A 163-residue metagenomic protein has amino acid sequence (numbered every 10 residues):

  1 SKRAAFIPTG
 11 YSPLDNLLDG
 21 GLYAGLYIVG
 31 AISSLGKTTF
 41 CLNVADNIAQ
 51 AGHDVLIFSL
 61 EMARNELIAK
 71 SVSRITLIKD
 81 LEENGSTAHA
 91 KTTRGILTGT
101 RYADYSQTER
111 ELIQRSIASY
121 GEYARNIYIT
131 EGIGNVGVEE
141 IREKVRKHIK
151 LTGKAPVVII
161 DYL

Functional and structural regions predicted by a protein language model:
S1-A24, S119-I127: Core recognition of P-loop NTPase motor domains used across DNA-transaction enzymes
N16, Q50-G153: Cytosolic-facing regulatory segments adjacent to core modules
L22-Y27, H53: Pre-Walker A (Motif I) flank of P-loop NTPase domains
G30: Residues at the beta-strand->loop junction immediately N-terminal to the Walker
S33: The conserved Walker
G36: Conserved glycine(s) of the Walker
F40, V44, L67: Hydrophobic positions on the alpha1 helix immediately C-terminal to the Walker A/P-loop
R146, A155-L163: Helical hairpin unit composed of two closely spaced alpha helices linked by a short loop
